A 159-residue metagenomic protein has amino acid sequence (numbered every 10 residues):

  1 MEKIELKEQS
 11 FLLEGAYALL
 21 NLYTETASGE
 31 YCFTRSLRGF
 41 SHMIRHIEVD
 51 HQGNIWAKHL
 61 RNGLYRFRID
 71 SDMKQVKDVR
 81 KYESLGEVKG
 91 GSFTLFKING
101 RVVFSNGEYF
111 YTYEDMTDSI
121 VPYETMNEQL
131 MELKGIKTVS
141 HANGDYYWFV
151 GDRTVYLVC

Functional and structural regions predicted by a protein language model:
M1-C159: Carboxylate-rich, polar loop motifs that coordinate divalent cations or form catalytic acidic clusters
